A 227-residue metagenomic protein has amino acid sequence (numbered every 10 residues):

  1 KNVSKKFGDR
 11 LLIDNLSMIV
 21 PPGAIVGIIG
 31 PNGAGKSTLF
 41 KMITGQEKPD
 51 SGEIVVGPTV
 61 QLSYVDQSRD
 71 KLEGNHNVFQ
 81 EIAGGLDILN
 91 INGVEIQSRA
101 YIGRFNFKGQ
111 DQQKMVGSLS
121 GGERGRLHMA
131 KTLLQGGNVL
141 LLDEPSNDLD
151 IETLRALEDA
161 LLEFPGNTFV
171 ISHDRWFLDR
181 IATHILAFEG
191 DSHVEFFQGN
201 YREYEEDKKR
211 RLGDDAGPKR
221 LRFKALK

Functional and structural regions predicted by a protein language model:
K1-K227: ABC ATP-binding cassette signature C-motif
